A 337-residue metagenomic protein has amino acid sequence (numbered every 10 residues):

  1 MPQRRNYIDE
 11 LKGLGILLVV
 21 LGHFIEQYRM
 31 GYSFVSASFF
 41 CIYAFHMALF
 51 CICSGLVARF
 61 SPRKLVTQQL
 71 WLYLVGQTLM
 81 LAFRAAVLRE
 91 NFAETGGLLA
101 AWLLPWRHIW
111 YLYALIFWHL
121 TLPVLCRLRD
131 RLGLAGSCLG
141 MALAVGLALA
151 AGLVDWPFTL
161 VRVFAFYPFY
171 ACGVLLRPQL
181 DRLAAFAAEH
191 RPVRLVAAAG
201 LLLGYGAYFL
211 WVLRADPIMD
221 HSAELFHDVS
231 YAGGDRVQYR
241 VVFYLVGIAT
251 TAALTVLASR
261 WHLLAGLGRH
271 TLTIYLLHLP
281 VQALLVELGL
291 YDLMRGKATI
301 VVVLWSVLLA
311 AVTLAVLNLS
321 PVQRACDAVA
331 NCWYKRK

Functional and structural regions predicted by a protein language model:
M1-K337: Alpha-helical transmembrane segments and their immediate juxtamembrane cytosolic regions
